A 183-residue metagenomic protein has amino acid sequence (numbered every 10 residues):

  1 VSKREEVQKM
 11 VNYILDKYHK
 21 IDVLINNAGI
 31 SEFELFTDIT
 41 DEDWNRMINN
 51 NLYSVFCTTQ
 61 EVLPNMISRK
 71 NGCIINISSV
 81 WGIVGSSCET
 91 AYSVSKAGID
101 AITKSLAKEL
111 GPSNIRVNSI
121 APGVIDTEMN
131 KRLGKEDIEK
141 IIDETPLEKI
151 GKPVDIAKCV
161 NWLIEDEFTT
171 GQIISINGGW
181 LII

Functional and structural regions predicted by a protein language model:
V1-K9, D41, V154-D155: The beta1-alpha1 cofactor-binding region of Rossmann-like NAD(H)/NADP(H)-dependent oxidoreductases
L35-F36, D43-I48, N130, I141: Substrate-binding pocket helix/loop in short-chain dehydrogenase/reductase
T37, V84-T90, P112-S113, E148: Active-site loop immediately N-terminal to the catalytic Tyr-X3-Lys motif of short-chain dehydrogenase/reductase
T59, S95, T103: Active-site helix of classical SDR
P64, K108-P112: Alpha-helical segment proximal to the catalytic Tyr-Lys
S79: Residue(s) in the substrate-gating loop at a strand-loop-helix junction that position the organic substrate next
K149-I176, L181: C-terminal substrate-recognition "lid" of short-chain dehydrogenase/reductases
